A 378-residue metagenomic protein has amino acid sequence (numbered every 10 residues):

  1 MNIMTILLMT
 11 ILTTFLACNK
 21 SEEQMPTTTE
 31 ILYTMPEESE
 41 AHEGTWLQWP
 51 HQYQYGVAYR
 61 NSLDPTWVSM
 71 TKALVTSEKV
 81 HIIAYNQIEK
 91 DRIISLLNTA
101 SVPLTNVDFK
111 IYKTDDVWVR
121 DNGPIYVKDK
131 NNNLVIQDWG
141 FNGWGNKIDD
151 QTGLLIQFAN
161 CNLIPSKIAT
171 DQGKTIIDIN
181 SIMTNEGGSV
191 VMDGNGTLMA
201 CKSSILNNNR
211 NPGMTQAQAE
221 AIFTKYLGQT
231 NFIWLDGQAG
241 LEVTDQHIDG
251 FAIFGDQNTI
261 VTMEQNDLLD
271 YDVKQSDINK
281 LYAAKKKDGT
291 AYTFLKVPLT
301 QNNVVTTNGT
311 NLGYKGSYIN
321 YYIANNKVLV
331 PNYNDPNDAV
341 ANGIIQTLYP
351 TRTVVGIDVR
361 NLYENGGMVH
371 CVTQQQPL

Functional and structural regions predicted by a protein language model:
M1-T5, N19: Positively charged n-region of N-terminal signal peptides that target proteins for export
T5-T14: Bacterial N-terminal signal peptides
T14-L32: Bacterial Sec-dependent N-terminal signal peptides
P26-L378: The feature marks the mature, well-folded catalytic cores of soluble enzymes
